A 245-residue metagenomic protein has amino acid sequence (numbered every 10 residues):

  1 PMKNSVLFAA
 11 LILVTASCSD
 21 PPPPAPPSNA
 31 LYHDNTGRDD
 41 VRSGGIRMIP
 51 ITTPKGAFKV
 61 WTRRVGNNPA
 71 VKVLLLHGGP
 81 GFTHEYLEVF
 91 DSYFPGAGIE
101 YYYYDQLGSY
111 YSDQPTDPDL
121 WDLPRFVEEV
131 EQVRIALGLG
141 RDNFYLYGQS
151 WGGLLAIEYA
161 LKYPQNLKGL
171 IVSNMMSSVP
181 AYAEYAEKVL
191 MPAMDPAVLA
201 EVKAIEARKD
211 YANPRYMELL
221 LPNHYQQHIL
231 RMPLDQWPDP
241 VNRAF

Functional and structural regions predicted by a protein language model:
K55-V65: A short loop-to-beta-strand scaffold at the N-terminal edge of the catalytic core in hydrolase folds
A70-G79: Short beta-strand element of the alpha/beta-hydrolase
P80-S92: The serine-hydrolase catalytic nucleophile loop
F94-D113: Conserved alpha/beta-hydrolase
P124-N143: Conserved acidic catalytic loop of the alpha/beta-hydrolase fold
R141-A186: Conserved hydrolase catalytic core segment
L170-Y211: Flexible "cap/lid" loop of the alpha/beta hydrolase fold
A200-F245: Alpha/beta-hydrolase
